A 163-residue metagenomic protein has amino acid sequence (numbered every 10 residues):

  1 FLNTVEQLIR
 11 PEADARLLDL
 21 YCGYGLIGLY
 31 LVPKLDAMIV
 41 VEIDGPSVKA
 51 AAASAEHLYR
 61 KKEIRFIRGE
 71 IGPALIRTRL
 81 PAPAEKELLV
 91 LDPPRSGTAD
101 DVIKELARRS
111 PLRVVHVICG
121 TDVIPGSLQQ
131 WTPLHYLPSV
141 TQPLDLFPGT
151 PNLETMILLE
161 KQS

Functional and structural regions predicted by a protein language model:
F1-S163: Rossmann-like S-adenosyl-L-methionine
